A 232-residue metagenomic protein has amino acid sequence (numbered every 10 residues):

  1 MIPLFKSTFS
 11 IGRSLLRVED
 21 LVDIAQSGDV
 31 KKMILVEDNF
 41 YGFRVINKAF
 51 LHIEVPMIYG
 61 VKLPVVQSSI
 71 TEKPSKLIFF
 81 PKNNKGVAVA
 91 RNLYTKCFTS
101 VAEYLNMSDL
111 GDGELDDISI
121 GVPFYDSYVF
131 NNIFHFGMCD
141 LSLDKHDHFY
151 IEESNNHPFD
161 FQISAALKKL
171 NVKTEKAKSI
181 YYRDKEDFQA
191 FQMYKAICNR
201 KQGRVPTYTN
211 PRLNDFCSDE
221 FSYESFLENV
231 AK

Functional and structural regions predicted by a protein language model:
M1-K232: Phosphodiester-processing cores and adjacent nucleic acid-binding clamps
